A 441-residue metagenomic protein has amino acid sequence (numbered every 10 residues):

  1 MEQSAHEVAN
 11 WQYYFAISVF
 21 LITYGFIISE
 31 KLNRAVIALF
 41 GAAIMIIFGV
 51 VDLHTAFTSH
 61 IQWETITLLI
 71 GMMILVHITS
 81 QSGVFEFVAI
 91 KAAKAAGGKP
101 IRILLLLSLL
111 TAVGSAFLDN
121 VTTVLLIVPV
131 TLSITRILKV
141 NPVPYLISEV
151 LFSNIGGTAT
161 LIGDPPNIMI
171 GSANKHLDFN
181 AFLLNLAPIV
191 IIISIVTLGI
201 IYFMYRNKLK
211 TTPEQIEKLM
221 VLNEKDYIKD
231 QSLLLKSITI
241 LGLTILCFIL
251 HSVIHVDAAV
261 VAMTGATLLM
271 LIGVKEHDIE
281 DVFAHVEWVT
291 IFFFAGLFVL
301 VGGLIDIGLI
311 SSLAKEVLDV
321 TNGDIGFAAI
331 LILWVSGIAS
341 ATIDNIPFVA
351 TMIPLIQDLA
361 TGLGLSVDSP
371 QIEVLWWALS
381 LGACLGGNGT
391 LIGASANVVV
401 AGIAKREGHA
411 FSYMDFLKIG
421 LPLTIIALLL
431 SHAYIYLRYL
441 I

Functional and structural regions predicted by a protein language model:
M1-S18, F87-I90, K94-G97, F203-L241 (+3 more regions): Intrinsically disordered, low-complexity non-transmembrane regions of multi-pass membrane transporters
S4-Q12, H54-T65, F179-I189, K229-S232 (+5 more regions): Interfacial loop-to-helix junctions that mark the boundaries of transmembrane helices in multi-pass membrane
S4-S18, Q62-I74, A116-V124, T160 (+6 more regions): Structural signature of hydrophobic alpha-helical transmembrane segments
L21-F40, Q231, L235, T244-T264: Flexible hinge motifs at transmembrane-helix junctions and intramembrane kinks/re-entrant loops in multi-pass membrane
T23-K31, L110-D119, V150-I162, L250-V253 (+2 more regions): Transmembrane alpha-helix interface/packing and boundary motifs in multi-pass membrane proteins, characterized by
H54-V143, V289-T290, F294-S366: Membrane-embedded alpha-helical segments and adjacent helix-loop junctions characteristic of multi-pass solute
E86, T122-S133, L146-I147, T160-K175 (+4 more regions): Re-entrant/interfacial helical elements at transmembrane boundaries that shape and gate the permeation pathway
I137-V143, I147, A159-I162, N180-K229 (+3 more regions): Juxtamembrane and boundary regions of transmembrane helices in multi-pass small-molecule transporters and channels
